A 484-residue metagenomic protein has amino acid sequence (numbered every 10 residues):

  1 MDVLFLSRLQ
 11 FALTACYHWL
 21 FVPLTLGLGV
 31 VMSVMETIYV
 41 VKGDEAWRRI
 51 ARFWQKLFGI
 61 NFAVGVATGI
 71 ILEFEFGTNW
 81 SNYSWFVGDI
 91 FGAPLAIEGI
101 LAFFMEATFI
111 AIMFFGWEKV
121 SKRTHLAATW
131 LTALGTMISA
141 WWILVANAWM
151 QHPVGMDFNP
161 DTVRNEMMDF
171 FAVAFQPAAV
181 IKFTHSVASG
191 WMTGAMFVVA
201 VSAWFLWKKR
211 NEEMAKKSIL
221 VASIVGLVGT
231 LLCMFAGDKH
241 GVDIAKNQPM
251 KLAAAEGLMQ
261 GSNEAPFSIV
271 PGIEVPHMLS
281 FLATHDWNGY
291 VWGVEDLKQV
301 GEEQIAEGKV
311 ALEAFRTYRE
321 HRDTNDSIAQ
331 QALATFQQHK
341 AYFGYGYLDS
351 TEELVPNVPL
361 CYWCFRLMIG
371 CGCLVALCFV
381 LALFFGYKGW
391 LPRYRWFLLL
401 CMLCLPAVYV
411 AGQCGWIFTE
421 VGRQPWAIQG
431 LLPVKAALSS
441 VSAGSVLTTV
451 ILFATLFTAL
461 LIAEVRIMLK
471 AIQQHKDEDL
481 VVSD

Functional and structural regions predicted by a protein language model:
M1-D484: Polytopic transmembrane helical bundles with strong interfacial aromatic enrichment
